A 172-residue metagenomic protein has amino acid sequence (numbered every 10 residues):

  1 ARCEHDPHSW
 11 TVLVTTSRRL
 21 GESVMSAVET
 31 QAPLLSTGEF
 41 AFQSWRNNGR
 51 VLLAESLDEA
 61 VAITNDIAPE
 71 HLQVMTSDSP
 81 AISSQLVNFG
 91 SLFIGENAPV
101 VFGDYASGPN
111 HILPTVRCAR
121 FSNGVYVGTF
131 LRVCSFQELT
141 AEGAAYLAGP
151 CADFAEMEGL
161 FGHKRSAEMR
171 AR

Functional and structural regions predicted by a protein language model:
A1-N47: A conserved active-site cap/scaffold subdomain adjacent to cofactor or substrate pockets
R2, A41-F42, A62, A81-S83: Short, flexible, glycine/charge-rich loop motifs used to bind or transfer phosphoryl groups or to couple energy/partner
G49-R50, A119: Generic anion/oxyanion-binding catalytic loop in active/binding sites
V51-S56: Short acidic-hydrophobic, aromatic-tinged amphipathic segments that line or gate anion-handling sites
L57, I63-R172: C-terminal core of ALDH-fold dehydrogenases
